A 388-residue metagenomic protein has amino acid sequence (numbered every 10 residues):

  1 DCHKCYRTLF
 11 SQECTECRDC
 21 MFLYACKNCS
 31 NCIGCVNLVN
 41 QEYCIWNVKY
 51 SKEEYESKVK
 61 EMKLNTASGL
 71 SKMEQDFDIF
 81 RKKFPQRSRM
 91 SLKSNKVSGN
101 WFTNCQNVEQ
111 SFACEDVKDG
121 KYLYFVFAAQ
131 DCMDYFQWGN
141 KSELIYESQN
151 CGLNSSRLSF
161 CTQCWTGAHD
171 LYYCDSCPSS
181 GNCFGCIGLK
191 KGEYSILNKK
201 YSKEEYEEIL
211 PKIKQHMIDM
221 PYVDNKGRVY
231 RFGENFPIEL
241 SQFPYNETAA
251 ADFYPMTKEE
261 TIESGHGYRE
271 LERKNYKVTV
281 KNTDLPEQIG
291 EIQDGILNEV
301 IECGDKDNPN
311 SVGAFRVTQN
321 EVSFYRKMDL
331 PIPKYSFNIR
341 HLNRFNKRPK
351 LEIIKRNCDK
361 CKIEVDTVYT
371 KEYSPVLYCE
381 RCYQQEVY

Functional and structural regions predicted by a protein language model:
D1-Y388: Long, distal/terminal scaffolding or interaction modules with repetitive or compositionally biased sequence
